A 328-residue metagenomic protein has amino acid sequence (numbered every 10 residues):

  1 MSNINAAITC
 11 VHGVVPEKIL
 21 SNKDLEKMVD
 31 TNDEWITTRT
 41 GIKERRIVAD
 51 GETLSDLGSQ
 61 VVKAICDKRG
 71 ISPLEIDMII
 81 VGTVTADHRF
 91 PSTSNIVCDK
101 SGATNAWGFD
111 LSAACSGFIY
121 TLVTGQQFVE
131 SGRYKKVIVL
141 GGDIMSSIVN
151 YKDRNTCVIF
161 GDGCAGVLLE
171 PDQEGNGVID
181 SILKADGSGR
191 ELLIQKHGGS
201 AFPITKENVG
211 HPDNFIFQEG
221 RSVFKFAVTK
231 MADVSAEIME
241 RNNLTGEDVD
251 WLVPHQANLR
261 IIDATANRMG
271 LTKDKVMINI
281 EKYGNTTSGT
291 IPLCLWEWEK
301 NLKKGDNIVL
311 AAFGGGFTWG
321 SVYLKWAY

Functional and structural regions predicted by a protein language model:
M1-D50, D153-K225, T229, D233 (+1 more regions): Condensing-enzyme catalytic core mediating Claisen C-C bond formation in acyl metabolism
I8-C10, I36, I65, I76-I79 (+8 more regions): Buried hydrophobic positions in well-ordered alpha/beta secondary-structure cores of metabolic enzymes
T9, G82, S112, V137-D143 (+4 more regions): Short beta-strand segments
V29-T38, H88-G102, V139-M145, S200-N208 (+1 more regions): Acidic-glycine-rich active-site phosphate/pyrophosphate-binding loop
S55, S59-V62, C66, T85-A86 (+5 more regions): Claisen-condensing/thiolase-fold acyl-transfer catalytic domains that form or cleave C-C bonds in fatty acid
K68-T104: Anion-binding (especially nucleotide phosphate/pyrophosphate-binding) glycine-rich loop and adjoining beta-alpha core
L74-G82, G246-H255: Short glycine-rich phosphate-binding loop at a beta-alpha junction
E130-C164: Flexible, glycine-rich active-site loops centered on histidine and acidic residues that chelate a metal or position
